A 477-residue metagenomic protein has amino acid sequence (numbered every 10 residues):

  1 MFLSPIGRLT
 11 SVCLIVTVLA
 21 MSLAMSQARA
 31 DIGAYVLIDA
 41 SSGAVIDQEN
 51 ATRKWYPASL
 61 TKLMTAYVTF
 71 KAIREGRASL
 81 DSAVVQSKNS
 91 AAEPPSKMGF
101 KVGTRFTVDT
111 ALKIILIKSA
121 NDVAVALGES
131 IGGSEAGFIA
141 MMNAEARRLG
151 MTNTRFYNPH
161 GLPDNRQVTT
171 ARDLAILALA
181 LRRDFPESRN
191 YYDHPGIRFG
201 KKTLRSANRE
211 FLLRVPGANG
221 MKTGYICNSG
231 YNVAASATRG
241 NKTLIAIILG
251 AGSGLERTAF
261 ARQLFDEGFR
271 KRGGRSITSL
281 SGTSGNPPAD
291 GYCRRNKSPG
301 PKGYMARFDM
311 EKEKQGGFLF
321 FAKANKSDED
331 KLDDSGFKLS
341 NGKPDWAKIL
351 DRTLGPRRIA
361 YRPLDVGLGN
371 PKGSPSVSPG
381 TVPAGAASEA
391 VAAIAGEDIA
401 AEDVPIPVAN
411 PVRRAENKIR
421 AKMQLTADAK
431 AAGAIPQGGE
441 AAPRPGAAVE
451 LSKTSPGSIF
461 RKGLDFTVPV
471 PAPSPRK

Functional and structural regions predicted by a protein language model:
M1-G7: N-terminal secretory signal peptides that target proteins for export/translocation
F2, S22-R172, R182: Active-site-adjacent loops and short helices of periplasmic peptidoglycan-processing enzymes
S11-S22: Bacterial N-terminal signal peptides
V16, A58, K477: Catalytic-site microenvironment of enzymes that process N-acetyl-hexosamine-containing cell-wall polysaccharides
V16-V18, A40, L213-V215: Short, positively charged
M151-R155, P163-V168, R172-K477: Domain-terminus/edge residues, biased toward the C-terminal soluble/receptor-binding domains of extracytoplasmic
